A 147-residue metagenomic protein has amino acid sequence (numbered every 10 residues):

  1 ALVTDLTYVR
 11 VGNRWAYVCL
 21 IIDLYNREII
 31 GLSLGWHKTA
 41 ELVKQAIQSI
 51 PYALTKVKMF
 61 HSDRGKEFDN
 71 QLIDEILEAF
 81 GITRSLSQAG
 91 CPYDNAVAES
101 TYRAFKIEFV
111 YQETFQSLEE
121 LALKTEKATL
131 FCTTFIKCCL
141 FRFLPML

Functional and structural regions predicted by a protein language model:
A1-L147: Charged DNA-binding/catalytic regions of mobile-element recombinases
